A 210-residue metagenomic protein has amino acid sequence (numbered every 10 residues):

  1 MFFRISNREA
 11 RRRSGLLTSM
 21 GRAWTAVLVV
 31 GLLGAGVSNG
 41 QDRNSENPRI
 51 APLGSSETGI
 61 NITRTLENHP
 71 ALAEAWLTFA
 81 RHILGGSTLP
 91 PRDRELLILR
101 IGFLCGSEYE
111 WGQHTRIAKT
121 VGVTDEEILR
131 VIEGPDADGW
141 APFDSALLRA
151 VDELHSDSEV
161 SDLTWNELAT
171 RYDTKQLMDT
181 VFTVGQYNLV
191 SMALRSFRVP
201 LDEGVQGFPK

Functional and structural regions predicted by a protein language model:
M1-M20: N-terminal secretory signal peptides that target proteins for export/translocation
R22-A35: Bacterial N-terminal signal peptides
S38-D93, K119, T124, T164 (+1 more regions): Acidic, glycine/proline-rich low-complexity segments that act as flexible tails and inter-domain linkers
L66, W76-I83, L96-G102, V131-I132 (+2 more regions): Short alpha-helical scaffolding segments that buttress acidic/His motifs in well-ordered protein cores
D93-E95, I101-D125: Conserved alpha-helical segments that form or flank metal/cofactor-binding pockets of metalloenzymes
E133-P142: Acidic/His metal-coordination segments adjacent to aromatic residues that form catalytic metal sites in metalloenzymes
A141-V181: Acidic/histidine-rich alpha-helical segments that form the ligand environment of transition-metal centers
T174-L201, G207-F208: Preference for long, well-ordered alpha-helical segments
